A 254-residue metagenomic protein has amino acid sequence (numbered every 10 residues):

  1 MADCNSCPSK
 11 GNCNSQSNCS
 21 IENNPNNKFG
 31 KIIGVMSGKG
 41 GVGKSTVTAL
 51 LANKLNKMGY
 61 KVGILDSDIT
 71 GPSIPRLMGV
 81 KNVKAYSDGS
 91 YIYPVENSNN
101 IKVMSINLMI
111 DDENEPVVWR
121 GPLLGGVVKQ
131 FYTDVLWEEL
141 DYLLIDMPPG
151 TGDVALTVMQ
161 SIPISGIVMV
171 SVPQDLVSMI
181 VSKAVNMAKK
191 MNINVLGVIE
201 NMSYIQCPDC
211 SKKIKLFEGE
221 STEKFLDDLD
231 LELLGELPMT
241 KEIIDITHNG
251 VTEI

Functional and structural regions predicted by a protein language model:
M1-S20, V185-I254: C-terminal lobe/tail of nucleotide-utilizing enzymes
N24-G30: Phosphate-binding P-loop
F29, G40, D66, I74 (+7 more regions): Residue-level signature of catalytic and energy-coupling elements of molecular machines, predominantly ATP/GTP-dependent
K31-I69, V185: Walker A/P-loop phosphate-binding motif and the immediately C-terminal alpha-helix
K44-L50, G71-P75, M147-A155, V177-I180: Short glycine/serine/threonine-rich phosphate/pyrophosphate-binding segments that cradle anionic phosphate groups
V62, S67-I110, G125: Phosphate-binding loop that captures ATP/GTP phosphates
I110-V158: Phosphate-binding/switch loop-helix module in NTP-utilizing enzymes
E138-I145, T151, P163-A184: Conserved Switch II/interswitch segment of TRAFAC-class P-loop GTPases
